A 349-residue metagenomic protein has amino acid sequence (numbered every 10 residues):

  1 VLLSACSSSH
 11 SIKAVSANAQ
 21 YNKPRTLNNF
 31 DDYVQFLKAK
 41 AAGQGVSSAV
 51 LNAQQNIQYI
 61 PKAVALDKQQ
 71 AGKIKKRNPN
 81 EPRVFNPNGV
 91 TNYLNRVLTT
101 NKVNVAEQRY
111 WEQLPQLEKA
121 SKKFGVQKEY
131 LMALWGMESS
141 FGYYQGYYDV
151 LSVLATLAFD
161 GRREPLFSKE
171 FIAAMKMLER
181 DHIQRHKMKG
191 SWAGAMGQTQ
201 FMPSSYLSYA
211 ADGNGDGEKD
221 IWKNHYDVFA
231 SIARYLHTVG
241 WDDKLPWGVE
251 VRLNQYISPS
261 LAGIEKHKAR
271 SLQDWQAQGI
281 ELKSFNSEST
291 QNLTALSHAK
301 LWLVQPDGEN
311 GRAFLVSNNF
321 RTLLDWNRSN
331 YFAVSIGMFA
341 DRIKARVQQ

Functional and structural regions predicted by a protein language model:
A5-P165, K176-M188, S204-Q349: Cell-wall glycan-active module
L166, E170: DNA breakage-rejoining catalytic core of tyrosine-based enzymes
A173: Short, conserved active-site entrance elements at the starts or edges of catalytic domains
G190-S205: Extracytoplasmic ligand-binding site segments that recognize negatively charged/polar headgroups
